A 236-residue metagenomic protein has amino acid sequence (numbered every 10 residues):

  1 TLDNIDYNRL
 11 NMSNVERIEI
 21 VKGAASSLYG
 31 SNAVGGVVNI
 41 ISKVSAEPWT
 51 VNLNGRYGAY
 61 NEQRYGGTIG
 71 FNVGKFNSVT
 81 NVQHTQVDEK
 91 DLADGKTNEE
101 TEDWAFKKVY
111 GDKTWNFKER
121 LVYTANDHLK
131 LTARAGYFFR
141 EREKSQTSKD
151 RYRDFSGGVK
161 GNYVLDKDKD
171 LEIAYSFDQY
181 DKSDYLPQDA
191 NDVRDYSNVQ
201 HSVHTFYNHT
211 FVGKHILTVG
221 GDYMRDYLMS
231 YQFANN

Functional and structural regions predicted by a protein language model:
T1, G30-V34, D94: Short, glycine-/polar-rich solvent-exposed loops and beta-turns at beta-strand/coil boundaries
T1-K22: Short acidic/polar hinge/loop motifs at secondary-structure boundaries that mediate gating or recognition
I5, A93, W104-V109, S148 (+2 more regions): Outer-membrane beta-barrel domain signature, especially the mid-to-C-terminal portions of large Gram-negative OMP
N8, S31, G58-E62, K108-T114 (+4 more regions): Transmembrane beta-barrel outer-membrane domains
E16-R17, S42-Y57, N77-S78, L171 (+1 more regions): Transmembrane beta-strand segments of Gram-negative outer membrane beta-barrel proteins
S27, N39, E47-P48, R56 (+1 more regions): Periplasmic-side early beta-strands and strand-to-turn transitions of outer-membrane beta-barrels
G36, W49-V51, Q63-G67, W115-E119 (+2 more regions): Hydrophobic, lipid-facing positions within transmembrane beta-strands of outer-membrane proteins
V79, V122-F139, Y152-N236: Face-selective signature of the C-terminal outer-membrane beta-barrel domain
